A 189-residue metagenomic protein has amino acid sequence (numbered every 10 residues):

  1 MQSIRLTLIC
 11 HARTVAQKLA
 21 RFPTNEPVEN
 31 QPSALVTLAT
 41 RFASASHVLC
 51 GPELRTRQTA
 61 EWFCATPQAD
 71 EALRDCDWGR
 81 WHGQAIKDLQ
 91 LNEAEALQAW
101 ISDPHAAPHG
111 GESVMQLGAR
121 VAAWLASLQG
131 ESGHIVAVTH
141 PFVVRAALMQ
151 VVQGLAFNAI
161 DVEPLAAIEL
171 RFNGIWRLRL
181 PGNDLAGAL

Functional and structural regions predicted by a protein language model:
Q2-T59, H109-V121: Loop-to-helix element that buttresses phosphate recognition and phosphoryl-transfer chemistry
L6, S46, E131-F142: Generic beta-sheet signal
A12-V15, L54-R55, R74-D75, P141-V144 (+2 more regions): Short, solvent-exposed loop/turn segments at secondary-structure junctions
L35-E95: Phosphate-coordination/substrate-recognition cap region in phosphate-metabolizing enzymes
W62, A146, Q150: Active-site signature of alpha/beta-hydrolase-fold catalytic machinery across serine- and Asp/Cys-nucleophile hydrolases
K87-I101, I175-L189: A polyampholytic, Gly/Pro-enriched intrinsically disordered region
A96-Q116: Short glycine/proline- and acidic residue-enriched helix-loop micro-motifs that form flexible lids or anion-recognition
G154-P181: Domain-level recognition of soluble alpha/beta enzyme cores, biased toward histidine phosphatases/phosphomutases
